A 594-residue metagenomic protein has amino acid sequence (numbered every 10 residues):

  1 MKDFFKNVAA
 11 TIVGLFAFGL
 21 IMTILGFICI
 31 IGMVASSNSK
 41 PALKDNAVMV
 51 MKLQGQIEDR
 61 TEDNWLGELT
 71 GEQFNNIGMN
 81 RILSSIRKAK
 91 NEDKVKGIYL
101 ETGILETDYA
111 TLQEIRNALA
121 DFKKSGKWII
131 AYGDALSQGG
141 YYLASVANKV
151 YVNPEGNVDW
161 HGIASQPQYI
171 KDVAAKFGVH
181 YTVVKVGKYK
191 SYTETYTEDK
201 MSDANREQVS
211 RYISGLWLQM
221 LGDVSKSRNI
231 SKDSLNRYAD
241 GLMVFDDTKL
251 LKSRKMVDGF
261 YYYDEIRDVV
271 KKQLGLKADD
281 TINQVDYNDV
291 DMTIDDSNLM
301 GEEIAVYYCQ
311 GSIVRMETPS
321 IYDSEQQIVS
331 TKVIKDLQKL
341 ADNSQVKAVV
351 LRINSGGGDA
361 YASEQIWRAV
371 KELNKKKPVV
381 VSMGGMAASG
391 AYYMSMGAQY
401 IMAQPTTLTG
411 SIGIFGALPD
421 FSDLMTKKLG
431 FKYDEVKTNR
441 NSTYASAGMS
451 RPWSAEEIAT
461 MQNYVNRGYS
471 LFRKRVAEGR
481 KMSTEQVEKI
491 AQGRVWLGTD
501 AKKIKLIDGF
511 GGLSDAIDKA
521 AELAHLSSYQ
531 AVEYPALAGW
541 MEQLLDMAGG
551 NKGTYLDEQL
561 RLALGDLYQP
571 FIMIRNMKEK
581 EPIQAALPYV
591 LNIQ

Functional and structural regions predicted by a protein language model:
D3-S39, N46: Hydrophobic alpha-helical transmembrane signal-anchor segments
A17-L20, I24-L25, N38-L43, E68-T70 (+7 more regions): Non-catalytic accessory/assembly modules
K40, A47-P167, S297-L424, N466: Cleft-lining beta-strand/loop regions that shape enzyme active-site pockets
P167, K171-V269, S422-I504, D508-G509 (+2 more regions): Charged, glycine-interspersed solvent-exposed loop segments at helix/strand-loop junctions that cap or gate access
K226-S227, D258-E303, F415, R473-G479 (+1 more regions): C-terminal long alpha-helix characteristic of the crotonase
G301-I304, Y308-S344, Y464, P535-Q594: Intrinsic disorder and flexible/low-complexity segments
Y308-G311, I353-S355, M383-G385, P405-T407 (+8 more regions): Active-site proximal loops enriched in glycine and acidic residues that flank catalytic Cys/His/Asp and coordinate
A360-Q365, D500-K503, Q543-A548: Short glycine/threonine-rich loop-to-helix capping motif typified by GTGT followed within a few residues by an Asp-Pro
